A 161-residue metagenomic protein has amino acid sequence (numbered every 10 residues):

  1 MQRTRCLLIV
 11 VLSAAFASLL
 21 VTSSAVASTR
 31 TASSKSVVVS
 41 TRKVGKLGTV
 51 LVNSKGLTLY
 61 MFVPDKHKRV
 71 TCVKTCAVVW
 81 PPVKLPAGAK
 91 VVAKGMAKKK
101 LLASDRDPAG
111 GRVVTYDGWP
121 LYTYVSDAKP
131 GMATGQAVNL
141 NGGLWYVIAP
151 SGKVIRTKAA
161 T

Functional and structural regions predicted by a protein language model:
Q2-V10, T22-T161: Compact beta-sheet-dominated domain cores in extracellular/mature segments
L12-A14: Repetitive helical segments and hydrophobic/amphipathic motifs
